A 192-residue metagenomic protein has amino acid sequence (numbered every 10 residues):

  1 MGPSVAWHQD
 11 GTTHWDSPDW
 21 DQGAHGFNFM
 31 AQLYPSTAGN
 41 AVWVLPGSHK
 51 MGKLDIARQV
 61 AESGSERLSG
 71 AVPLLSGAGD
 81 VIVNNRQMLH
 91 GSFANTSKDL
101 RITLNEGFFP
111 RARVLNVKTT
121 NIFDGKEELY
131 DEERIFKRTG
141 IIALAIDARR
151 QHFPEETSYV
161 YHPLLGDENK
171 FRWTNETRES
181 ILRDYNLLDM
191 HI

Functional and structural regions predicted by a protein language model:
M1-A78, G91-I102, E106-D124, L182-I192: Non-heme Fe(II) oxygenase catalytic core, chiefly the N-lobe of the double-stranded beta-helix
M88-L89, F93-I192: Non-heme Fe(II)/2-oxoglutarate
